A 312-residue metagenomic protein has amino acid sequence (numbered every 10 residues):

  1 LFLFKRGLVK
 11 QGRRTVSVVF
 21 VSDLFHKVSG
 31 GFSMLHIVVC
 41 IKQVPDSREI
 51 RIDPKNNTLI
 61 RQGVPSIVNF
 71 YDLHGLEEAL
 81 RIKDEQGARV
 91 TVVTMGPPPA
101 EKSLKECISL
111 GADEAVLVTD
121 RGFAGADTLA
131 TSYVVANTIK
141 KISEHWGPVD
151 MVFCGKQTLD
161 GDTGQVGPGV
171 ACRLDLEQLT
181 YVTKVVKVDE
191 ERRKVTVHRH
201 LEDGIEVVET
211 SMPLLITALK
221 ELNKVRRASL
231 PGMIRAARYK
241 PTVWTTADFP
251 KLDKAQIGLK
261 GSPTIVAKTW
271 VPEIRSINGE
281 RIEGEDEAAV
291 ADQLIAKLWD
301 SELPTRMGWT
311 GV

Functional and structural regions predicted by a protein language model:
L1-L3, T15-S33: Short, Lys/Arg-enriched N-terminal segments with co-localized hydrophobic residues within the first ~10-30 amino acids
R6, Q11: Cationic, low-complexity basic patches in intrinsically disordered or flexible, solvent-exposed regions
G12-R13, S17, L24, G63 (+1 more regions): Alpha-helical protein-protein interaction elements
G30-V312: N-terminal glycine-rich FAD/FM-binding segment characteristic of electron-transfer flavoproteins
